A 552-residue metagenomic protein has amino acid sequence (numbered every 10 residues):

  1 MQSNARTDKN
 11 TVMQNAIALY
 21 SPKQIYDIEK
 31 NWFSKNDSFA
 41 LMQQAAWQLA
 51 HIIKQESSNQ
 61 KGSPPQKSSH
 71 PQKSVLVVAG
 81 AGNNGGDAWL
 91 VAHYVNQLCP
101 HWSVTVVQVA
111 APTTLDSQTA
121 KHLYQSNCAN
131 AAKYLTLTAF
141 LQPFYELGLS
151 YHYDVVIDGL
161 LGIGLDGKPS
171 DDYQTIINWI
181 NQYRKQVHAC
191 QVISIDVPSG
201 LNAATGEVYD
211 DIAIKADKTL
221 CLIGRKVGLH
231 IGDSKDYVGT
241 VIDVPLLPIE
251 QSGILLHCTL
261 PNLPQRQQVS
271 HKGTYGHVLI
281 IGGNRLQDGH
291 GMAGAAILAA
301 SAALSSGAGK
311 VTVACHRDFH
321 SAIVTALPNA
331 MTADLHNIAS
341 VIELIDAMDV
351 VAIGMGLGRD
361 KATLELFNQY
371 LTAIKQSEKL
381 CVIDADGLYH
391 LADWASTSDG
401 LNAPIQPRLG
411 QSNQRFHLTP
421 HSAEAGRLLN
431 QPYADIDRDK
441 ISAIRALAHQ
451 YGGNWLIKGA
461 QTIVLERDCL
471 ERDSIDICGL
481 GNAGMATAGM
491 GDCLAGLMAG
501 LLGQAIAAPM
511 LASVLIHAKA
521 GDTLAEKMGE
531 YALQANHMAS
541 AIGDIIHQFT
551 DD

Functional and structural regions predicted by a protein language model:
Q2-A111, K218, L229-A385, Y389-H417 (+1 more regions): Small-residue (G/A/S/T)-rich helix-start motifs and N-terminal tracts that mark the onset
H93-Y183, S321-A333, I342-E343, A347: N-terminal small/polar loop signature for handling phosphorylated ligands or for N-terminal nucleophile
T114-S117, S194, S199, T419: Short linear Ser/Thr-Pro motifs
D116, D172, I212-K215, G489 (+1 more regions): Short acidic-hydrophobic sequence patches enriched in Asp/Glu that either
C128, Y183-C190, Q450-G453: A structural motif corresponding to the C-terminal end of an alpha-helix and its immediate exit/capping segment
D154-V155, L160-I254: Internal gly/pro-rich beta-alpha loop/helix module that stabilizes soluble enzyme cofactors or their anionic handles
